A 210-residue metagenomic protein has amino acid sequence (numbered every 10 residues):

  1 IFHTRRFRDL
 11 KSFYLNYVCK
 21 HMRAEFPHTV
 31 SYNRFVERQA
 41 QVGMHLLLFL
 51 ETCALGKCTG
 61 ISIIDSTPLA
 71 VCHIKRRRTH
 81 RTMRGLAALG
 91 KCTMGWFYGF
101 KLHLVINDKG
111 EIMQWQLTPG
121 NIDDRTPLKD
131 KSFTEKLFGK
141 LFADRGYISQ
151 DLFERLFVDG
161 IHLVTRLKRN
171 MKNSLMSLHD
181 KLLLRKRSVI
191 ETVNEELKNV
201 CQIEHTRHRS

Functional and structural regions predicted by a protein language model:
I1-S210: Short alpha-helical elements
